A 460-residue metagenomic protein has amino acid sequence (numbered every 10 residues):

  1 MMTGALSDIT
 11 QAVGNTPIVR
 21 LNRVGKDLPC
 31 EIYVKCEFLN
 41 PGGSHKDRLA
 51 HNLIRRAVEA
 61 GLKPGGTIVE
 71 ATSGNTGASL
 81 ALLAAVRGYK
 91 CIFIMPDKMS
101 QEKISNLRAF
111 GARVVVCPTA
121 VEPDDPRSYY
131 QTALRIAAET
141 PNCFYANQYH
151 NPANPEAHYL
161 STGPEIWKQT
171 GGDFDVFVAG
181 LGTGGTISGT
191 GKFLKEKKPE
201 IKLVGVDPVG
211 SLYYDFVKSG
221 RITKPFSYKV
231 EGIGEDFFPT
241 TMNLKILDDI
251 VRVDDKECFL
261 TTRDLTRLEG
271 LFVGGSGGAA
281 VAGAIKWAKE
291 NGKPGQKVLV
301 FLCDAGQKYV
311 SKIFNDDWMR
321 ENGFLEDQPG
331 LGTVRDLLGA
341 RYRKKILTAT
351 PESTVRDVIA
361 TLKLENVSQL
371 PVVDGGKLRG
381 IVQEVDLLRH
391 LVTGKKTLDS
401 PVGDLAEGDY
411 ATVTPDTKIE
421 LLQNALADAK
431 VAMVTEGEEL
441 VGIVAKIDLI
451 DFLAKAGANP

Functional and structural regions predicted by a protein language model:
M1-R335: PLP-dependent amino-acid enzyme catalytic core
T67, V176, D249, Q369 (+2 more regions): Residues at the N-termini of beta-strands
A84, I166, G270, L362 (+7 more regions): Terminal peptide-recognition signature
K98-Q101, Y342-I346, V355: Short glycine/proline-centered loop/turn elements that form peptide/ligand docking sites
I246, G330-I346, D399-Y410: Bateman (tandem CBS) regulatory domains
L347-N366, V373-D374, L391, A411-K430 (+2 more regions): The conserved cystathionine-beta-synthase
L378-I381, I419, L440-I443: Glycine-rich acetyl-CoA-binding "A-motif" of GNAT/NAT acetyltransferases
